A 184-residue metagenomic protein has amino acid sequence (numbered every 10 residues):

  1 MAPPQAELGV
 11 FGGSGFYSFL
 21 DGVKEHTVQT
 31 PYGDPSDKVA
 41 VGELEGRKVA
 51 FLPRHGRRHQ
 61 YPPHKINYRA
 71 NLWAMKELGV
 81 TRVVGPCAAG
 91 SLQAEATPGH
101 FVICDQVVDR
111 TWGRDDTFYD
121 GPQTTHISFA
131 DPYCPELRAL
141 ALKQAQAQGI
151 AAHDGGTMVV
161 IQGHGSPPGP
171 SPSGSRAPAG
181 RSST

Functional and structural regions predicted by a protein language model:
M1-A130: Metabolite-binding pocket within alpha/beta catalytic cores that recognizes anionic/polar moieties
H59-H64, V159-Q162, A179: Short, flexible loop segments at the rims of nucleotide/cofactor-binding pockets, characterized by
H64-N67, P167, S183-T184: Short, glycine/acidic-rich beta->alpha junctions
R82, R181-S182: A short hydrophobic/small-residue beta-strand
A89, Q106-V107, Q162, P178-G180: Histidine- and/or cysteine-centered catalytic micro-motif in compact active-site loops
P132-A177: Active-site rim beta-loop-alpha module in soluble metabolic enzymes
